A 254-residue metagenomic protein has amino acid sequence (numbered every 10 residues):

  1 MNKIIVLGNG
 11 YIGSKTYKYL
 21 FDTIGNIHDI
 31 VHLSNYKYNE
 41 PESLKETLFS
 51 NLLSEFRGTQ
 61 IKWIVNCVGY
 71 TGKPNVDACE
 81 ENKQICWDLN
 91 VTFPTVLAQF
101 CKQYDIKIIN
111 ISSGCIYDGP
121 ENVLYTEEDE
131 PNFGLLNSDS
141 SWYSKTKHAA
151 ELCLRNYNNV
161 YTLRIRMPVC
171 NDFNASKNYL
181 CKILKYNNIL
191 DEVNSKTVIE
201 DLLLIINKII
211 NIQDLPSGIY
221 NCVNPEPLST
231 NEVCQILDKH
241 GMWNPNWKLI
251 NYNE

Functional and structural regions predicted by a protein language model:
K3-T23: N-terminal Rossmann NAD(P)H-binding glycine-rich loop of SDR-like oxidoreductase domains
L7, L33, I64-V68, I108-G114 (+2 more regions): SDR active-site strand-loop-helix element
H28-N39, K248-N251: A short beta-strand-loop structural module common to alpha/beta enzyme folds
K45-V91: NAD(P)H-binding glycine-rich loop region in Rossmannoid oxidoreductase-like domains and their noncatalytic homologs
E81-D88, T92-F93, C115-L163, C170: Catalytic helix-loop patch of NAD(P)-dependent Rossmann-fold dehydrogenases
P94-L97, K107, E151, I206: Conserved internal alpha-helix within the Rossmann fold of NAD(P)-dependent oxidoreductases
L152-N207: NAD(P)-dependent short-chain dehydrogenase/reductase
I205-K208, I212-N253: Mid/C-terminal beta-alpha module of Rossmann-like enzyme folds, strongest in SDR-family dehydrogenases/epimerases
